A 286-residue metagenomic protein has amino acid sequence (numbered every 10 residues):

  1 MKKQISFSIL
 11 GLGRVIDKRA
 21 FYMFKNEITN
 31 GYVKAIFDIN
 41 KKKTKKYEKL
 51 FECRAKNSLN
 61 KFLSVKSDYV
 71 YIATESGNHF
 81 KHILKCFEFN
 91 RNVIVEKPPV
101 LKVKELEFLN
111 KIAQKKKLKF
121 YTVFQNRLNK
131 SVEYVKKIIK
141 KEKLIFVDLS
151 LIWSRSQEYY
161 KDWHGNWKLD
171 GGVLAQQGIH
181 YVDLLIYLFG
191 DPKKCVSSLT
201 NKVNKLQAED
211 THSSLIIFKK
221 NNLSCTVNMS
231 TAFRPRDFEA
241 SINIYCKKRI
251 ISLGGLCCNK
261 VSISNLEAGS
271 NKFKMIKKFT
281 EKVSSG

Functional and structural regions predicted by a protein language model:
M1, Q176, D183-N259: Contiguous beta-strand/loop segments that form the cofactor/metal-binding neighborhood of enzyme cores
M1-L50: N-terminal Rossmann-like dinucleotide-binding module
F51-I112: Beta-loop-alpha module in the N-terminal Rossmann-like domain of NAD(P)-dependent dehydrogenases, especially those
C53, F89-R91, K116-K119, K220-L223: A short helix->loop->beta-strand "cap" motif at the edges of active sites that frequently abuts
V95-E96, K102, F120-T122, L253: Hydrophobic residues in well-ordered beta-strands that form the structural core
F108-Q125, K143-L149: Rossmann-fold dehydrogenase core element
N126-K205: Predominantly a Rossmann-like dinucleotide-binding segment in NAD(P)-dependent oxidoreductases
N243-G286: C-terminal glycine/acidic-rich active-site capping loop/insertion
